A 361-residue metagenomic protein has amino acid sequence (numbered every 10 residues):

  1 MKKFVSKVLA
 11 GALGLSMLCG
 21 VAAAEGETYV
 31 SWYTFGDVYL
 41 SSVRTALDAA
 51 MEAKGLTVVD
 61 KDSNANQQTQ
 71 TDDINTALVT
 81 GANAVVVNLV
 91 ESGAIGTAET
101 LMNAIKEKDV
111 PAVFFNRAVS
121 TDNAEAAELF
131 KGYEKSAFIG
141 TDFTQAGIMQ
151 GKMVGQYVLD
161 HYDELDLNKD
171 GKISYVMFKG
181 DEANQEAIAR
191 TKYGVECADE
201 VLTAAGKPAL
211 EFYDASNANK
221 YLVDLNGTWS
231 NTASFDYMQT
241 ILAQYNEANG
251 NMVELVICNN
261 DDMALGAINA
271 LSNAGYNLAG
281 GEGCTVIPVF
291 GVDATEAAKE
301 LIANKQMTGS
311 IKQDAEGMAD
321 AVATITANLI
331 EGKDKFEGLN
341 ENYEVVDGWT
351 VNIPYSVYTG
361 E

Functional and structural regions predicted by a protein language model:
L18-G26: Sec-dependent signal peptide cleavage junction
G26, K169-S174, F178-E182, E186 (+2 more regions): Hinge/cleft segment of the Venus flytrap/periplasmic-binding protein
E27-A46, A50-M51, V58-T76, T80-A82 (+3 more regions): Extracytoplasmic "Venus flytrap"
Y39-K54, A146-Q150, Q185-F212, A233 (+2 more regions): Short, solvent-exposed amphipathic alpha-helices that sit in or adjacent to ligand/effector-binding or catalytic
N64-A126, F138-T141, D261-A264: Beta-alpha junction/loop-to-helix N-cap segments that form part of ligand/metal-binding clefts
Q70, S136-D170, A189, N231-M238 (+2 more regions): Hydrophobic alpha-helical segments within soluble ligand-binding/sensing domains
A84, V90-A112, G194, S216-K299: Hydrophobic alpha-helical
L101-Q145, E164-K172, T295-A303, M307: Flexible loop/hinge segments that line or gate small-molecule binding clefts
